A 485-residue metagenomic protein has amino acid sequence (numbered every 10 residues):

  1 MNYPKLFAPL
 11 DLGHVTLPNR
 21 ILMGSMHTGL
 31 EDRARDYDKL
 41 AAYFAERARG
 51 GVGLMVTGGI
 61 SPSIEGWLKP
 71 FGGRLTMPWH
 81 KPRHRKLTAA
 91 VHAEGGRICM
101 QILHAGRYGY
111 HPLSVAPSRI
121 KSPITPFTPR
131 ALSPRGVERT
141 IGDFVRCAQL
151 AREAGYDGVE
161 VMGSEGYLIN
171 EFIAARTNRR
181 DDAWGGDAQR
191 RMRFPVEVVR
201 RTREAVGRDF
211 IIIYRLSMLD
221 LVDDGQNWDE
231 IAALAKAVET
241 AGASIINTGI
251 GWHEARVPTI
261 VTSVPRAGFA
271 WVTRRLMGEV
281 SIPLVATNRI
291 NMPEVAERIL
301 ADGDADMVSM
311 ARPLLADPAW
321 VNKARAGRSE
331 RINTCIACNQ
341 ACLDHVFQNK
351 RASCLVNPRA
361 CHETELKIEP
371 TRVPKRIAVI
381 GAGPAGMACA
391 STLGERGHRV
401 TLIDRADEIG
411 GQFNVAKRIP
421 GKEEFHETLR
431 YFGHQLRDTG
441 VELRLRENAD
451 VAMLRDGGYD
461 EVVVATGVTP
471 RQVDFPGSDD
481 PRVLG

Functional and structural regions predicted by a protein language model:
M1-I380, P384, C389-V400, E408 (+3 more regions): Flavin-dependent oxidoreductase catalytic cores
C338-C342, V346, T439-G485: FAD-binding core/adjacent interface of flavoenzyme oxidoreductases
T371, G410-F413, E461, A465: Terminal amphipathic helices with adjacent charged low-complexity linkers/tails
T401-L402, E424, V473: Juxtamembrane segments of multi-pass membrane proteins
G411-Y459: N-terminal Rossmann-like dinucleotide/flavin-binding domain of flavoprotein oxidoreductases that bind FAD/FMN
